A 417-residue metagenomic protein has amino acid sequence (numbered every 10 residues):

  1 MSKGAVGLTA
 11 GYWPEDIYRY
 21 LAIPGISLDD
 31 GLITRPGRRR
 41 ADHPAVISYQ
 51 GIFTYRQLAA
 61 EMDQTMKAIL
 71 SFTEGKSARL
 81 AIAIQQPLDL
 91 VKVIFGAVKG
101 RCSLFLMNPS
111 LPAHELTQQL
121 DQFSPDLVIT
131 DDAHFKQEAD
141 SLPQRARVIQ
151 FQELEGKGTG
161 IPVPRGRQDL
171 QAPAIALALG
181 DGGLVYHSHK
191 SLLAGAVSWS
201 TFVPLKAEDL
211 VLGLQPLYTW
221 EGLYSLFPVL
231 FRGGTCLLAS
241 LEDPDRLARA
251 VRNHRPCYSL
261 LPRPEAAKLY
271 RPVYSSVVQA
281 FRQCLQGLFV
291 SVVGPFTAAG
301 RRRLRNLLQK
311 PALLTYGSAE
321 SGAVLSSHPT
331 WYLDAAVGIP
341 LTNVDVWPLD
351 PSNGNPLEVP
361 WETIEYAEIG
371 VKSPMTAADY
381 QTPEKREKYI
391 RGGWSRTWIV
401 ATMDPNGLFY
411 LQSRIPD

Functional and structural regions predicted by a protein language model:
M1-F53, Q57-F72, A78, A133 (+1 more regions): N-lobe entry segment of adenylate-forming
G51-I52, M66-L111, G213-P216: Conserved AMP-binding/adenylate-forming
T54-R56, R167-V197: Conserved AMP-binding A3 loop
F72, K99-G158, G166, R252 (+2 more regions): Structural core segment of the AMP-binding/adenylate-forming
H189, N306, S318-A336, L349-N355 (+2 more regions): Active-site loops of AMP-binding adenylate-forming
L193-L210, Y218-Y258, P272: Conserved AMP-binding/adenylation subdomain of ANL enzymes
C257-L260, P272-D334, D345: Gly/Ser/Thr-rich phosphate-binding loop
I339-N343, G354-R391, L408, R414: Conserved ATP/PPi-binding loop(s) of AMP-dependent carboxylate-activating enzymes
